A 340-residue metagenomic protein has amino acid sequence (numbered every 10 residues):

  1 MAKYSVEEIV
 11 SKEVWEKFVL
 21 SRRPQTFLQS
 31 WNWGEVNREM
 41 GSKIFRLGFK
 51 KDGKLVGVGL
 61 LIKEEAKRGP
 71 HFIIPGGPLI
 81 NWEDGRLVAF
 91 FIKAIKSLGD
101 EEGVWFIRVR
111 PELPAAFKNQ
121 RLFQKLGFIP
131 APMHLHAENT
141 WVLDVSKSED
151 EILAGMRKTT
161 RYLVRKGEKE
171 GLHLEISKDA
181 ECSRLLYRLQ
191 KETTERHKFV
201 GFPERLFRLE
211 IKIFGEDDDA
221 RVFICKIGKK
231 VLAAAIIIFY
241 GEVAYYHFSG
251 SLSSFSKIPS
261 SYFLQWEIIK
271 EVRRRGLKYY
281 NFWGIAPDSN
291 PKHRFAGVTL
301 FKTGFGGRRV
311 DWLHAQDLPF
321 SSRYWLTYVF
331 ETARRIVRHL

Functional and structural regions predicted by a protein language model:
Y4, E8, R22, V36 (+3 more regions): Active-site/acyl-donor-binding loops of N-acyltransferases
Y4-D52, V56-R68, P111-A116, L122-E138 (+1 more regions): A conserved beta-strand-loop-helix scaffold within acyl/acetyltransferase catalytic domains
I74: Flexible glycine-rich active-site/ligand-binding loops centered on an Asp-His dyad
L79-L122: A gly/proline- and charged-residue-enriched helix-loop-helix capping module
W82, A89-D100, R208-S321: Aromatic (often tryptophan-rich) hydrophobic motifs at membrane interfaces
F106-V109, E175, N281: Short catalytic-loop micro-motif centered on adjacent basic/acidic residues
